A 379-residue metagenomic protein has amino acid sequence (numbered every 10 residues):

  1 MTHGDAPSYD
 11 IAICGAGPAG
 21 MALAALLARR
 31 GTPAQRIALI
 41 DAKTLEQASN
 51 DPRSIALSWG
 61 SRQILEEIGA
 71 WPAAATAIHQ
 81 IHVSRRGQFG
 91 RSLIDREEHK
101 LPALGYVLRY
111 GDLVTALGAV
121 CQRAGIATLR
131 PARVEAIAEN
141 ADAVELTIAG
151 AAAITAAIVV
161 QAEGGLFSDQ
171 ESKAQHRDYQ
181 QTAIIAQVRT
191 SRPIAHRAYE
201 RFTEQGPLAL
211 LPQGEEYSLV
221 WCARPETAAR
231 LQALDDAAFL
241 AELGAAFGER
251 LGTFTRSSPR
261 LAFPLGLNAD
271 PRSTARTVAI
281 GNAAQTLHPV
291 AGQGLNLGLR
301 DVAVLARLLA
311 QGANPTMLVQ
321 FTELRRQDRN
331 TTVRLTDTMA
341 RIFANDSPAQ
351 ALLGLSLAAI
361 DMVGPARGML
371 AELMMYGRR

Functional and structural regions predicted by a protein language model:
G4, T76-E171, R177-I185: Conserved N-terminal helical subregion
G4-G17: Beta1/beta-strand and adjacent pyrophosphate-binding region of the FAD-binding site in flavoprotein oxidoreductases
G20: N-terminal Rossmann-fold NAD(P) dinucleotide-binding loop
L26-P52: Glycine-rich FAD pyrophosphate-binding loop
S49-R86: N-terminal FAD cofactor-binding segment of flavoenzymes
I158-R260: Conserved FAD-binding catalytic core of PHBH/FMO-like flavoproteins
R230-P315: FAD/FMN-dependent oxidoreductases across multiple families
R307-R379: C-terminal helical "tail/cap" subdomain of flavin- and related membrane-associated enzymes
